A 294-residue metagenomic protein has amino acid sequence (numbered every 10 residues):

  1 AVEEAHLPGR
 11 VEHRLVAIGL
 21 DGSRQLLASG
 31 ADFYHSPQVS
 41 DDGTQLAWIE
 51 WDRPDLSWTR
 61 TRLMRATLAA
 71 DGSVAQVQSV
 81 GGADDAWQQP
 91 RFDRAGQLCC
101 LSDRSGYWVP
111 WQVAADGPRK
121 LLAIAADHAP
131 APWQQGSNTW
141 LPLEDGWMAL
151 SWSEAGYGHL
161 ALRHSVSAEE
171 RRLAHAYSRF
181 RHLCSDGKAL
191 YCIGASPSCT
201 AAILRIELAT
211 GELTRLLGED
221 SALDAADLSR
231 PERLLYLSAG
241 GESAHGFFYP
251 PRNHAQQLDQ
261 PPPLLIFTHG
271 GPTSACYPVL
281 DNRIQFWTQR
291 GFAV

Functional and structural regions predicted by a protein language model:
V2-R14, A28-Y34, I49-M64, S79-Q88 (+6 more regions): A flexible loop/linker signature enriched in serine peptidases of the S9 family
G19-G22, L68-G72, A114-G117, H164-A168 (+1 more regions): Short loop/turn segments that connect beta-strands within beta-propeller blades
D41-D42, D93-A95, P142-D145, S185-G187: Residue-level detector of Asp-centered blade-edge/turn motifs that repeat once per structural unit in beta-propeller
L46, L98-C99, M148, L190: Hydrophobic beta-strand positions that form the internal "hydrophobic ladder" of WD40/Gbeta-like beta-propeller blades
Q78, R119-W133, E219-P231: Surface-exposed loop and turn segments in beta-propeller and other repeat-based domains that flank or scaffold
R91, C184-A189, I193-V294: Serine-hydrolase catalytic core recognition
